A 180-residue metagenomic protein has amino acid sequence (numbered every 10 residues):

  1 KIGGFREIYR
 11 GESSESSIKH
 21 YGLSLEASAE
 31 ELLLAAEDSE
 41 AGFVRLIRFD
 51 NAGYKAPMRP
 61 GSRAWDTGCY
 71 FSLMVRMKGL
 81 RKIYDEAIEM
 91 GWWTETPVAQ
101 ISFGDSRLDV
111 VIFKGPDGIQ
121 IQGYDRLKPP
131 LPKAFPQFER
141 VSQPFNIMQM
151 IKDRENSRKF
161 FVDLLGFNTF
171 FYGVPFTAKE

Functional and structural regions predicted by a protein language model:
K1, A87, G118, S157-V162: Conserved active-site tyrosine of GNAT-family acetyltransferases
R10-E12, S16-Y21, E26-L33, A41-I47 (+3 more regions): Vicinal oxygen chelate
E31, P60, E155, K159-F171 (+1 more regions): Long compositionally biased, domain-poor regions of proteins
S39-E40, R154: Short strand-connecting beta-turns/loops that link adjacent beta-strands
G53-P57, P130-K133: Short acidic/His/Gly/Ser-rich catalytic and metal-binding motifs that mark active-site loops of diverse hydrolases
M58-G61, Y70: A short, surface-exposed interaction/processing loop segment used at functional sites
G68-S72, P144-F145: Eukaryotic phosphotyrosine signaling hubs
Q149-E155: Short acidic-aromatic low-complexity motifs
